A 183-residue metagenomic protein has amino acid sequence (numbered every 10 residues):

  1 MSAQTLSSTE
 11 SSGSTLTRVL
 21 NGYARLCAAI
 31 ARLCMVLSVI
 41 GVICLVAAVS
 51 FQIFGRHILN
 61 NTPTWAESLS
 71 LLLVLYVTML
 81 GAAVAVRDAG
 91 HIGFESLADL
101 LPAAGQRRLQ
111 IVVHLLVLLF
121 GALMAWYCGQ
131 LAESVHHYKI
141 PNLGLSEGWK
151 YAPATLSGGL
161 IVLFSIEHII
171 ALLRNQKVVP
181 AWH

Functional and structural regions predicted by a protein language model:
M1-H183: Alpha-helical transmembrane segments and membrane-interface helix-loop junctions in multi-pass membrane proteins
